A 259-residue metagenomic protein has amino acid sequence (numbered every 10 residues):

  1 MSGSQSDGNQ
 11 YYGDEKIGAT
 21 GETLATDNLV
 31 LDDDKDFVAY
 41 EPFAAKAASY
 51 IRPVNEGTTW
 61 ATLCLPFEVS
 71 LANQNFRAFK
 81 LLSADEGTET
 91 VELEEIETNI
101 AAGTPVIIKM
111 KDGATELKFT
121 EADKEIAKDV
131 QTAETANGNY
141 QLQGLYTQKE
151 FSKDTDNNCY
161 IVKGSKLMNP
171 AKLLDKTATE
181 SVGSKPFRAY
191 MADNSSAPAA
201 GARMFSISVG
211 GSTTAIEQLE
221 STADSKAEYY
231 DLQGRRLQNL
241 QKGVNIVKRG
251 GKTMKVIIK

Functional and structural regions predicted by a protein language model:
M1-G3: Structural signature of tandem-repeat unit edges
D7-A72, E95-K166, A178-I216, I257-K259: A short, polar beta-strand/turn micro-motif
L31-D32, L71-G87: Short, surface-exposed polybasic-aromatic patches that bind anionic ligands, especially phosphate groups
A44, D85-E94: Short linear interaction motifs
F76-F79, L167, Y229, T253: Hydrophobic beta-strand positions in blades of beta-propellers and related beta-sheet-rich domains
L82-A84, K109, Y230, K248: A generic structural motif
K172-K176: Functional cores of ribonucleases/endoribonucleases
G211-K259: C-terminal outer-membrane/trafficking sorting elements
